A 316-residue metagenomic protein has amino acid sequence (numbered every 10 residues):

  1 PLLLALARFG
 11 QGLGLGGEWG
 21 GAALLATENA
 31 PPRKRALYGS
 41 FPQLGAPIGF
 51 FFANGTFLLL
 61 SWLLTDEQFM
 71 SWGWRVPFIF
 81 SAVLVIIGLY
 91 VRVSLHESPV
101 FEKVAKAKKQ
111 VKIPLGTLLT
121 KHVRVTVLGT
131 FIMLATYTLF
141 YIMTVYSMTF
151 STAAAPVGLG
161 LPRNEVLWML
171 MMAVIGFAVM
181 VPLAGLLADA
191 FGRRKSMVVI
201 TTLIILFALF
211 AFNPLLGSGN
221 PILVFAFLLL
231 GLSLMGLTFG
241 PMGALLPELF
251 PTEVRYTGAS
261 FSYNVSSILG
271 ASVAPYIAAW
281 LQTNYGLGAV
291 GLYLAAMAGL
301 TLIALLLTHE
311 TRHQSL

Functional and structural regions predicted by a protein language model:
A36-S61, S262-A274: Glycine-rich segments within core transmembrane alpha-helices of 12-TM secondary carriers
A46-R92: Helix-loop-helix hairpin linking two adjacent transmembrane segments in secondary transporters
W62-I79, A278-A296: A membrane-interface helix-boundary motif in multi-pass transporters
G88-L95, A211-P214, L245, A295-L316: Multi-pass alpha-helical transporter architecture, strongest for 12-TM Major Facilitator/SLC carriers used
H122-F177, G270-A274: Extracytoplasmic gate region of multi-pass secondary transporters
V181-R193: Helix-to-loop junctions at the C-terminal end of transmembrane segments in multipass secondary transporters
A190-T202: Cytoplasmic membrane-interface "Motif A"-like loop-to-helix N-cap segments of 12-TM Major Facilitator Superfamily
T202-S218: C-terminal ends and interior cores of transmembrane alpha-helices in multi-pass membrane transporters/permeases
